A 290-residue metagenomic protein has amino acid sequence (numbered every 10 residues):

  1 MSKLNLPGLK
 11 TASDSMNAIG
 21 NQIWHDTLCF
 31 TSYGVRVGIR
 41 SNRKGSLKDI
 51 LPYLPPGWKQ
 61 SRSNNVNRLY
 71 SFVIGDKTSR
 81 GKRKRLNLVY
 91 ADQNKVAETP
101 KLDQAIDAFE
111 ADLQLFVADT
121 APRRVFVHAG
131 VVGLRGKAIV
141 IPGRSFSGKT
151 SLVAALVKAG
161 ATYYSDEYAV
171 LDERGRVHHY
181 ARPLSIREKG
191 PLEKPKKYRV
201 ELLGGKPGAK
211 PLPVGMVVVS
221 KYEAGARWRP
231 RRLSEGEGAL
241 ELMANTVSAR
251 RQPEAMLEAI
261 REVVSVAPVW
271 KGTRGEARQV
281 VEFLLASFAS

Functional and structural regions predicted by a protein language model:
K3-D49, V66-L69, H128-G130, L134-R135 (+2 more regions): Glycine-rich, often acidic-flanked micro-motifs that create phosphate/phosphodiester-binding or positioning elements
L4, G57, S61, L86: Acidic-aromatic/histidine active-site loop/patch
L51-R68: Acidic, aromatic-enriched beta-alpha/helix-loop junctions
Y53-G57, F116, A159: Conserved short hydrophobic interaction patches
N65-A118, S287-S290: Charged, amphipathic alpha-helical linker segments immediately N-terminal to NTP-binding catalytic cores
I106-A138, P142: P-loop NTPase catalytic core of nucleic-acid-dependent motor ATPases
K149: Conserved lysine of the Walker
L152-V153: Post-Walker A alpha-helix
